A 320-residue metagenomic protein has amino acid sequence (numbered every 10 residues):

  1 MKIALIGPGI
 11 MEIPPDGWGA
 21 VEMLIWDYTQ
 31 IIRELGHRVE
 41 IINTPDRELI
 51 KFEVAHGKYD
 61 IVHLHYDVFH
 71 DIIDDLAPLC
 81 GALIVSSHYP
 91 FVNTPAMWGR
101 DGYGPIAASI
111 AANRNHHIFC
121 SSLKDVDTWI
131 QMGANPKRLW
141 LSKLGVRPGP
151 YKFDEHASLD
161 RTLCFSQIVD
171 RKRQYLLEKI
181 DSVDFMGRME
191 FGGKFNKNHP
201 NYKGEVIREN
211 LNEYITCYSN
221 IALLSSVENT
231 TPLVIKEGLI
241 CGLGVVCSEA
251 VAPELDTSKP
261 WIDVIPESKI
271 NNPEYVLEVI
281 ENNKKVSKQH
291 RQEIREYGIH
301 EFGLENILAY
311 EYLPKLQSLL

Functional and structural regions predicted by a protein language model:
I3-A4, I61-Y66, L76-M97, F119: Active-site proximal beta-strand in glycosyltransferases
P90-F91, W98-I118, M132: Membrane-proximal helix-turn-helix segments that form the acceptor-binding/catalytic region of lipid-linked
P95-W98, K143-D160: Acidic anion/phosphate-binding donor-loop and adjacent secondary structure in glycosyltransferase catalytic cores
N115-K152: Donor nucleotide-sugar binding/catalytic pocket of nucleotide-sugar-dependent glycosyltransferases
F153-K172, E178-D184: Conserved donor-binding/catalytic core segment of Leloir-type glycosyltransferases
S226-V227: Aromatic "clamp/platform" in nucleotide-sugar-dependent glycosyltransferases that forms part of the donor/acceptor
G244-S248: Short hydrophobic beta-strand element within catalytic cores of glycosyltransferases and related nucleotide-activated
E267-Y275, E281-S318: A charged, aromatic-enriched C-terminal amphipathic alpha-helix characteristic of glycosyltransferases across folds
